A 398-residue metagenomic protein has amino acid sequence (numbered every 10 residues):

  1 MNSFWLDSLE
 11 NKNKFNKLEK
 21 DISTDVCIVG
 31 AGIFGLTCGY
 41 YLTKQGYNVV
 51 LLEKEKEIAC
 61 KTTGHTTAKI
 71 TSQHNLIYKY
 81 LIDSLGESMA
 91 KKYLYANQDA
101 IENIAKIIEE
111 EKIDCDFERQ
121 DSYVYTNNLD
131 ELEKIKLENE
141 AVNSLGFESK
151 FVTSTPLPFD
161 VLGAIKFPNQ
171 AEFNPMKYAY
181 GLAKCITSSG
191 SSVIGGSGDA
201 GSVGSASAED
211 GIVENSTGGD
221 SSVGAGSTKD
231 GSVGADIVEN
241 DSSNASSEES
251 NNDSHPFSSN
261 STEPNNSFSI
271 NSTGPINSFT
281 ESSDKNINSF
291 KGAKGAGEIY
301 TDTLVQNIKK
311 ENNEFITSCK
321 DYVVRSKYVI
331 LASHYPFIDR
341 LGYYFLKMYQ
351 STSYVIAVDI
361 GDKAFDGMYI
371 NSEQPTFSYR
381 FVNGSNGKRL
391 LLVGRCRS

Functional and structural regions predicted by a protein language model:
M1-V26: Extreme N-terminal leader/targeting segments of oxidoreductases
I22-T24, S318-Y328: Core beta-strand elements of the Rossmann-like FAD/NAD(P) dinucleotide-binding domain in flavoenzyme oxidoreductases
T24-L51: N-terminal Rossmann-like FAD-binding beta1-loop-alpha1 element of flavoenzymes
K44-H65: Glycine-rich FAD pyrophosphate-binding loop
I70, E111-E118, V305-N307, V323-S398: Active-site substrate-recognition segment that forms the wall of the catalytic cavity or substrate channel
L81-C185: Rossmann-like flavin
A141, I165-G195, N288, G295-E314 (+1 more regions): Helical element adjacent to the flavin cofactor pocket in flavoenzyme catalytic cores
S188-S246, S258-E263, N271-G274, S278-S282 (+1 more regions): Small-residue-biased low-complexity repeat regions
